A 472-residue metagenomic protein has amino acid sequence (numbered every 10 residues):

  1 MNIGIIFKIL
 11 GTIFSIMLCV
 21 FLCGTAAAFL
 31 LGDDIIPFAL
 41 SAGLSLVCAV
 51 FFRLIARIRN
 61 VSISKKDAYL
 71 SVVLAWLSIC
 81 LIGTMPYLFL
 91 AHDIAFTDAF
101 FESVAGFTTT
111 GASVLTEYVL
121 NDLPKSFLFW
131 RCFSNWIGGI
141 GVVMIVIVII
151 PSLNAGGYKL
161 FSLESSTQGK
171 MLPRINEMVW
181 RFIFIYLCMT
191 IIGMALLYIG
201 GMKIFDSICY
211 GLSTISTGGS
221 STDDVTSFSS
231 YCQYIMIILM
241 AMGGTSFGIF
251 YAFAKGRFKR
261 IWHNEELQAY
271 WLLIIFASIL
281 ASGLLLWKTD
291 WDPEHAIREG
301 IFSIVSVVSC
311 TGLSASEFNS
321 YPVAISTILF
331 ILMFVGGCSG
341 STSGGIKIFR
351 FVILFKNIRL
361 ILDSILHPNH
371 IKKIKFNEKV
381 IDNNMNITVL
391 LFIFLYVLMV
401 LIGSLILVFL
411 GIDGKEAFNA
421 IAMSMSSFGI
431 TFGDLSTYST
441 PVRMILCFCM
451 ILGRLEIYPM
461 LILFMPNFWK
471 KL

Functional and structural regions predicted by a protein language model:
M1-L472: Membrane-proximal intracellular helices of multi-pass ion channels
